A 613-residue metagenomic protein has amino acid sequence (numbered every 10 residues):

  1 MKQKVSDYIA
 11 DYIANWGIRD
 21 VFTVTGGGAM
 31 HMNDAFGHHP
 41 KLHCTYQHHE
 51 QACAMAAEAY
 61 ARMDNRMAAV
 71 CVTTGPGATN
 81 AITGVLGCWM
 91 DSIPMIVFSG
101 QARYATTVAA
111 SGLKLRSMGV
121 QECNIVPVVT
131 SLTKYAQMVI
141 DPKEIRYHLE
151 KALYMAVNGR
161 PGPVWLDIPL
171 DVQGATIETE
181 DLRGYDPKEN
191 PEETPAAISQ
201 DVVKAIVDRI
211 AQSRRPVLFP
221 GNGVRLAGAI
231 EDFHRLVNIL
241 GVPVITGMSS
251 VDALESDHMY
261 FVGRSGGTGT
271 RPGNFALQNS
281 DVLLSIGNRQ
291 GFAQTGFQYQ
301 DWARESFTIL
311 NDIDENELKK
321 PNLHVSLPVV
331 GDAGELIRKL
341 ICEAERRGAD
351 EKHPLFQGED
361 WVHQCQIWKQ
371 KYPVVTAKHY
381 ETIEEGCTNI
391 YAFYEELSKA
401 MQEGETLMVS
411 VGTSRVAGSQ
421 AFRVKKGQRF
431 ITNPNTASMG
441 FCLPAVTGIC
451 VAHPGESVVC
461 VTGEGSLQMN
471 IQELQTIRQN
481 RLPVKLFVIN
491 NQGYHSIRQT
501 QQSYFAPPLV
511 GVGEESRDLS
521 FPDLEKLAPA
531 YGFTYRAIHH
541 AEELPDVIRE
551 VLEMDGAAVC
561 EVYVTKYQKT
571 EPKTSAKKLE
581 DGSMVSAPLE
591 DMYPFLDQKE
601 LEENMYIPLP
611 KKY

Functional and structural regions predicted by a protein language model:
M1-H353, A400-E403, P483-L486, A506-P507 (+1 more regions): N-terminal alpha/beta PP-like core and its mobile active-site loop of ThDP/TPP-dependent enzymes
S6-A10, A14-R19, V24-G27, M32-F36 (+2 more regions): Active-site diphosphate/adenylate-binding microenvironment
V24-G26, T45-M55, V70-G77, I140-D141 (+5 more regions): Active-site nucleophile and cofactor-binding loops and adjacent substrate-binding regions of central metabolic enzymes
A52, G228, T388-N389, F441-L443 (+1 more regions): A generic structural signal for residues located within well-ordered alpha-helices of large catalytic or ligand-binding
V108-V120, P321, V330, I337-R338 (+2 more regions): Thiamine diphosphate
L132, E396-E405, A528-F533: A structural motif corresponding to the C-terminal end of an alpha-helix and its immediate exit/capping segment
K143, E305, I309-T413, A541 (+2 more regions): Phosphate/pyrophosphate-binding active-site segments
V237, A276-L277, I390, N470 (+1 more regions): Active-site-proximal structural scaffolding
